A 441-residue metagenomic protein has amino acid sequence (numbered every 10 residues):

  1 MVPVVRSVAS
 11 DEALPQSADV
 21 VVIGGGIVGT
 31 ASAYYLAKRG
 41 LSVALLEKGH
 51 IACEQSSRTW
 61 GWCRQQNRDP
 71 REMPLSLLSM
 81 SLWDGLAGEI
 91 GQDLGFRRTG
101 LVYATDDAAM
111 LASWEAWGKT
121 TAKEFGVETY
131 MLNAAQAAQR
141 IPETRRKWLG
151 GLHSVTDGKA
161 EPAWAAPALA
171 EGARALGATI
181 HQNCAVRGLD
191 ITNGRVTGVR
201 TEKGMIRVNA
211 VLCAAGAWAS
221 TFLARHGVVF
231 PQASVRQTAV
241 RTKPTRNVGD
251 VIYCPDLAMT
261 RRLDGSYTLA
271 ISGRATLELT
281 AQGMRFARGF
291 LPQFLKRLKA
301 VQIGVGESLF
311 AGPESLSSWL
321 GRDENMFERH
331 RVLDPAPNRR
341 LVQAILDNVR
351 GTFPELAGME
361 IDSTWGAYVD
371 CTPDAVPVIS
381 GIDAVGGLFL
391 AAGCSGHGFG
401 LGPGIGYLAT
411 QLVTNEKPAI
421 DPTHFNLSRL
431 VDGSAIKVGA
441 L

Functional and structural regions predicted by a protein language model:
V2, G85, D106-Q182, R187-R195 (+2 more regions): Flavin (FAD/FMN) cofactor-binding and adjacent substrate-gating region of FAD-dependent oxidoreductase domains
V2-A18, R39, M131, W365 (+1 more regions): C-terminal lid/capping helical subdomain adjacent to the catalytic/cofactor pocket in oxidative enzymes
A18-A44: N-terminal Rossmann-like FAD-binding beta1-loop-alpha1 element of flavoenzymes
A31, L189-L316, E328-R339, A344-T352 (+1 more regions): Flavin-dependent oxidoreductases
K38-S57: Glycine-rich FAD pyrophosphate-binding loop
W60-W62, R68, D157-K159, Y368-D370 (+1 more regions): Glycine-rich phosphate/pyrophosphate-binding beta-alpha loops
G61-R140, D256-T260, S266-T268, G273-L279 (+2 more regions): Dinucleotide-binding Rossmann-like beta1-alpha1 core, especially the glycine-rich loop that anchors the ADP
A135-Q139, T245, E307-E314, L320-H397 (+1 more regions): Flavin (FAD/FMN) cofactor-binding core of flavoprotein oxidoreductases
